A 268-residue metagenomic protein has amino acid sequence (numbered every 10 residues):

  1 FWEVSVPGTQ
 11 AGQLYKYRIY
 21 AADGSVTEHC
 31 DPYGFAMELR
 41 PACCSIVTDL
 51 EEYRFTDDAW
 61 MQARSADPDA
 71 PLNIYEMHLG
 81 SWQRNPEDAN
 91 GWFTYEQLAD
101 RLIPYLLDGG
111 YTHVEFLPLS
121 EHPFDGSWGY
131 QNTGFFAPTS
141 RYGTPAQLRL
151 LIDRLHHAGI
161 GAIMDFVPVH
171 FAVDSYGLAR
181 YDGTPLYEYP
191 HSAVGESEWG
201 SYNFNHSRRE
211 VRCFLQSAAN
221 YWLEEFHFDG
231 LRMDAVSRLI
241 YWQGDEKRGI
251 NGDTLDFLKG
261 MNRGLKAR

Functional and structural regions predicted by a protein language model:
F1, S5, G249, L265-R268: Extended hydrophobic/aromatic-rich secondary-structure runs
F1-E76, S81-N90, Q97: The feature marks proteins involved in alpha-glucan
E28, L231, A267: Acidic/polar loop patches that form or flank catalytic/metal-binding clefts of enzymes that bind anionic ligands
W60-D69, H78-F228, R232-D253, M261: Substrate-binding/active-site clefts of carbohydrate-active enzymes
M77, L258-R268: Active-site region of glycoside hydrolase catalytic domains
